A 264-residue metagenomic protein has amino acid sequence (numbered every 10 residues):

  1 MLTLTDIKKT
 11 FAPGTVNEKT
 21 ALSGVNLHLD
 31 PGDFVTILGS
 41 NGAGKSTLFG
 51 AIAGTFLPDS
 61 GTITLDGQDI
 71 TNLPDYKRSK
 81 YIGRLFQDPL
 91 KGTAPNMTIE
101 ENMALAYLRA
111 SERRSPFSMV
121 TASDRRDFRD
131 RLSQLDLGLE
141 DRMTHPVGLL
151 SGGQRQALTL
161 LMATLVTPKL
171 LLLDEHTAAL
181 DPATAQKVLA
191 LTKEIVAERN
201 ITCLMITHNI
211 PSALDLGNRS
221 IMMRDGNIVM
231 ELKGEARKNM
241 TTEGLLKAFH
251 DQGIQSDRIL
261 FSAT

Functional and structural regions predicted by a protein language model:
M1, T10-G24, P74: A short, flexible loop at the N-terminus of ABC-type nucleotide-binding domains that lies
T15, D69-G83, K91, R114-T121 (+1 more regions): ABC ATPase NBD coupling module
L38-S40: The feature captures the beta-strand-to-loop junction immediately N-terminal to the Walker
A53: Helix-to-loop junction immediately C-terminal to a conserved catalytic motif
G61-Q68, M230-L232: Conserved ABC transporter NBD signature motif
A163-T164: ABC ATPase C-loop
T207-H208: H-loop/switch region of ABC-family ATPase nucleotide-binding domains
N227-G253: Conserved beta-strand-loop-alpha-helix hinge in the C-terminal portion of ABC ATPase nucleotide-binding domains
